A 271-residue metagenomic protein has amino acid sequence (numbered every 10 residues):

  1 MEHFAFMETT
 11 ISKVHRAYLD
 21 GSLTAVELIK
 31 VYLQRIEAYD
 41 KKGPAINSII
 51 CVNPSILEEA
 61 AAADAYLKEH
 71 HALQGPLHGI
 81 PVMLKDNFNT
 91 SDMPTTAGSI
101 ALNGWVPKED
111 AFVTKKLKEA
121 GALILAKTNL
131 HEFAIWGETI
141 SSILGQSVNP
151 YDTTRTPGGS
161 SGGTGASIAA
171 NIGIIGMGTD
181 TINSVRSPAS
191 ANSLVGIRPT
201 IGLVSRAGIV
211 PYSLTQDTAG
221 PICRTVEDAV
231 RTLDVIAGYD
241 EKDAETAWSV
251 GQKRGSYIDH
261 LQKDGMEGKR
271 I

Functional and structural regions predicted by a protein language model:
M1-T96, I100-G104, A134-W136, T246-I258 (+1 more regions): Short, well-ordered alpha-helical
M7, V226-G255: Acidic-enriched catalytic cores of C-N bond-cleaving enzymes acting on peptides and small amides
E27, L73-L77, K116-K118, I168-A169 (+1 more regions): Extracellular/periplasmic catalytic domains that process cell-envelope and extracellular macromolecules
I29-E37, A207-D217, G265: Short N-terminal secondary-structure initiator segments
W105, E109-D240: Short glycine/serine-rich loop segments
R186-A189, L261-M266: Short glycine-biased active-site loop of nucleotidyltransferases that positions the nucleotide triphosphate and helps
R270-I271: Acidic-aromatic/histidine active-site loop/patch
